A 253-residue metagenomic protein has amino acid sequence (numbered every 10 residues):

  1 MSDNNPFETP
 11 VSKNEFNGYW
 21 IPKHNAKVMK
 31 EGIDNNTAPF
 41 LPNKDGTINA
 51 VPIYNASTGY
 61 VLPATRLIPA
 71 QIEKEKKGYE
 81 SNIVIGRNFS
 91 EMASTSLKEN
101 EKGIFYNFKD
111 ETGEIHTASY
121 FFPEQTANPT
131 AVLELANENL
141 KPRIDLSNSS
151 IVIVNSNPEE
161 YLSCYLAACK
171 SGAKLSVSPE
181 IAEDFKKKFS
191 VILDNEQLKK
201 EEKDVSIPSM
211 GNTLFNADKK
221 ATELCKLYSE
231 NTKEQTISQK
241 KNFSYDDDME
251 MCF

Functional and structural regions predicted by a protein language model:
S2-C252: N-terminal accessory/interface modules of nucleic-acid-binding and processing proteins
